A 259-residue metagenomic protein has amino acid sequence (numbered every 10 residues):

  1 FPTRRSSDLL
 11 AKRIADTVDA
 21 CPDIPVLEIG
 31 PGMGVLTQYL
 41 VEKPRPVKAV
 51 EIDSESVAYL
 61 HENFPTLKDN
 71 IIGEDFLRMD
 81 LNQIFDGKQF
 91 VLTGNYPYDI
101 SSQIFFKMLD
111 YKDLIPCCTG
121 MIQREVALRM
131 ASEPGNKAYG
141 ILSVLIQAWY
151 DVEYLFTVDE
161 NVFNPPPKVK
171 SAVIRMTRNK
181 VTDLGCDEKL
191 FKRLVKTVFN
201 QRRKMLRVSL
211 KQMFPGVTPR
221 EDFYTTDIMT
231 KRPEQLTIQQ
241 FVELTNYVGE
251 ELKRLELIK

Functional and structural regions predicted by a protein language model:
R4-R193, T197, Q239-E243, L255-K259: Catalytic cores of RNA-modifying enzymes
R178, T197-K259: C-terminal lobe and adjacent flexible extensions of AdoMet/dcAdoMet transferase-like proteins
